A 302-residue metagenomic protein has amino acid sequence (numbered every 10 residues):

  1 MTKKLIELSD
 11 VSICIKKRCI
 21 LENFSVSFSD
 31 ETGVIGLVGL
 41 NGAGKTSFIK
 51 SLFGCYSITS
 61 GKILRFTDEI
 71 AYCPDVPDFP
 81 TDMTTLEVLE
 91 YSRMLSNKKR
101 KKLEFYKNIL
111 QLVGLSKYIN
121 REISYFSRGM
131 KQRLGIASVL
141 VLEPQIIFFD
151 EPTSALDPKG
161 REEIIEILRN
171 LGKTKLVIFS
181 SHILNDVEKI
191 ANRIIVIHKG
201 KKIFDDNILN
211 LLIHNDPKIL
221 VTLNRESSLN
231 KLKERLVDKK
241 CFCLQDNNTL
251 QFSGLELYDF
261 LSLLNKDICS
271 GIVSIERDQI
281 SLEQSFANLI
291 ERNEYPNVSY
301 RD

Functional and structural regions predicted by a protein language model:
I35-L40: The feature captures the beta-strand-to-loop junction immediately N-terminal to the Walker
F53: Helix-to-loop junction immediately C-terminal to a conserved catalytic motif
E90, K101-Y118: Conserved ABC ATPase "signature" region
I136: Hydrophobic anchor residue at the start of the ABC signature
I147-E151: Catalytic Walker B motif of ABC-type/P-loop ATPase nucleotide-binding domains
I164-Q251: ABC transporter nucleotide-binding domain
S253-D302: C-terminal coupling/interaction segments
